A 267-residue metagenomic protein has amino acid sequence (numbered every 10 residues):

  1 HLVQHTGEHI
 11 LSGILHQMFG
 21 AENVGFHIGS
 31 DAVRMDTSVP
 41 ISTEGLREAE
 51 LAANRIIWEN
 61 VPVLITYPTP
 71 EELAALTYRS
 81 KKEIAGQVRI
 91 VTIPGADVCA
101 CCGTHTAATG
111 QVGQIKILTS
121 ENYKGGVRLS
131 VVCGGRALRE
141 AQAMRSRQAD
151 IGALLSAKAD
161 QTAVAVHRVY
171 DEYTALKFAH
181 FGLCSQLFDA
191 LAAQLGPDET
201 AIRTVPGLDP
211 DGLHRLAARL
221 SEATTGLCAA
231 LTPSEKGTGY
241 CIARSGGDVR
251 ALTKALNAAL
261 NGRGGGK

Functional and structural regions predicted by a protein language model:
L2-M18, A108-T109, G265: Di-metal (Zn2+ and/or Mg2+/Mn2+) metal-binding site signature of metallo-dependent hydrolases with the MBL/beta-CASP
H9-L11, M35, G103, L129 (+2 more regions): Divalent metal-coordination and catalytic microenvironments
H16-Y123: Functional cores that coordinate and move charged inorganic groups
G29, I84-A85, Q111, Y123-G126 (+3 more regions): Short flexible coil/turn linkers enriched for glycine and charged/polar residues that connect secondary-structure
T37-I41, V131-C133, I242-G246: Short beta-strand-to-loop capping motifs
I90-T92, C102-A159: Mobile "lid/hinge" segments at catalytic clefts and subdomain interfaces of large enzymes
A100-V112, T200-K267: Glycine-rich, acidic loop segments that terminate in or are immediately followed by a histidine
A149-E235: Hydrophobic helix-and-loop "lid/oligomerization" segment in the mid-to-C-terminal part of catalytic domains
